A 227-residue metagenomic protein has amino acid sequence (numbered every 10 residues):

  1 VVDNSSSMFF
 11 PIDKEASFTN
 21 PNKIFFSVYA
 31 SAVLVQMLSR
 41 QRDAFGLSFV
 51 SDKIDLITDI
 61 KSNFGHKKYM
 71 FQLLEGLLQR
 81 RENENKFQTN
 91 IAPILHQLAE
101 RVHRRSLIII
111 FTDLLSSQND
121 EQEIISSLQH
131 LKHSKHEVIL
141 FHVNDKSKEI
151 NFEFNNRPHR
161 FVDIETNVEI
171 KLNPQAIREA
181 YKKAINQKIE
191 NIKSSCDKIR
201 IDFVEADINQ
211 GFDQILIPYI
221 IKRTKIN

Functional and structural regions predicted by a protein language model:
V1-A32, Q36-N227: Exposed, interaction-prone extracellular/peripheral surfaces
